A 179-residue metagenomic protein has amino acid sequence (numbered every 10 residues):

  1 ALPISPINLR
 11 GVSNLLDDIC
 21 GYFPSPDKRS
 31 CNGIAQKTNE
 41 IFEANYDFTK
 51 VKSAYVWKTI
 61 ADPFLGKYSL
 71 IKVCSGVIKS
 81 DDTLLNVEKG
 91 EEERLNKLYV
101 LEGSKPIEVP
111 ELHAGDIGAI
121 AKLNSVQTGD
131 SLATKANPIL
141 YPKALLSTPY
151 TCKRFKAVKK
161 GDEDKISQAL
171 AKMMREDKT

Functional and structural regions predicted by a protein language model:
A1-T179: Structural and coupling elements of P-loop NTPases
